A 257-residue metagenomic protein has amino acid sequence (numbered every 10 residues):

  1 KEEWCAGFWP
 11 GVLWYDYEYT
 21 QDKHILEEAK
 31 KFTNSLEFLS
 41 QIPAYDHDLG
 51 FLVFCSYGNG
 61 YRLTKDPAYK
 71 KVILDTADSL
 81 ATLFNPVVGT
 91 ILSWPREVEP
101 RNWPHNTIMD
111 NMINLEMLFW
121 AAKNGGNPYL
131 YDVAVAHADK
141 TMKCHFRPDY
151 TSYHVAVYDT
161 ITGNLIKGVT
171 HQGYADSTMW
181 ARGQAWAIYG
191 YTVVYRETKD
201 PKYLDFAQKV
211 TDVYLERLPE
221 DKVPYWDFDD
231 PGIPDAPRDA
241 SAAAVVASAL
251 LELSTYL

Functional and structural regions predicted by a protein language model:
K1-L257: Glycan-recognition and catalytic cores of secretory/periplasmic carbohydrate-active enzymes
